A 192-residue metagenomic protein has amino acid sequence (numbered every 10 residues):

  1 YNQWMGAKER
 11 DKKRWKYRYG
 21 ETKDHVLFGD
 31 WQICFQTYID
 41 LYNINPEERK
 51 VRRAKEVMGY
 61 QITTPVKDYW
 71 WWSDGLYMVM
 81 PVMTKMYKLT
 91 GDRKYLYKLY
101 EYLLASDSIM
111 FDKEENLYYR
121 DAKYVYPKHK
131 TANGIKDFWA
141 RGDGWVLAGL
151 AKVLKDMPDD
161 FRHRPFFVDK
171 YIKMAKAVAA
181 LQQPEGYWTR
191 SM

Functional and structural regions predicted by a protein language model:
Y1-M192: Glycan-recognition and catalytic cores of secretory/periplasmic carbohydrate-active enzymes
